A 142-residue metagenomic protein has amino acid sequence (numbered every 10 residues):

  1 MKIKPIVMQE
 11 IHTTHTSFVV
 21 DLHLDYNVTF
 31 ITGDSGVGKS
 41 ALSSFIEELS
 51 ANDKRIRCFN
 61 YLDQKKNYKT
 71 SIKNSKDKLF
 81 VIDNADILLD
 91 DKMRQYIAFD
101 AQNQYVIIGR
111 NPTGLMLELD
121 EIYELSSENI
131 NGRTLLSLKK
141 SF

Functional and structural regions predicted by a protein language model:
M1-V20, F142: N-terminal pre-Walker A segment at the start of P-loop NTPase domains
I31: Hydrophobic anchor at the beta1->P-loop junction of P-loop NTPases
D34: P-loop (Walker A) phosphate-binding loop of NTP-binding proteins
V37-A41: Conserved glycine(s) of the Walker
L42-I46: Post-Walker A alpha-helix
E48-F59: Post-Walker A helix-loop "phosphate-sensing" segment adjacent to the P-loop in P-loop NTPases
K65-T113: Conserved nucleotide-sensing/catalytic segment adjacent to the nucleotide-binding pocket in NTP-handling enzymes
L117-F142: A short helix-turn-beta junction within AAA+ P-loop NTPase domains corresponding to the substrate/partner-engaging
